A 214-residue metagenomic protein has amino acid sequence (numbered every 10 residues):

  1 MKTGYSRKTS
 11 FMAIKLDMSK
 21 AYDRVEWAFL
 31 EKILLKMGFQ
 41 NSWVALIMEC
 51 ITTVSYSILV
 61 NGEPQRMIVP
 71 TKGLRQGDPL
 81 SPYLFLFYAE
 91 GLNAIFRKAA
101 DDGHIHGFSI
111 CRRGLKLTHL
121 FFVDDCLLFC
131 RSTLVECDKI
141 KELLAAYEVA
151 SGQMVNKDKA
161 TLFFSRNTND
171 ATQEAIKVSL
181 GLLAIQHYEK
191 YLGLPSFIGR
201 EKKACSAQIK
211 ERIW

Functional and structural regions predicted by a protein language model:
M1-W214: Nucleotidyl polymerases of mobile genetic elements and RNA viruses
